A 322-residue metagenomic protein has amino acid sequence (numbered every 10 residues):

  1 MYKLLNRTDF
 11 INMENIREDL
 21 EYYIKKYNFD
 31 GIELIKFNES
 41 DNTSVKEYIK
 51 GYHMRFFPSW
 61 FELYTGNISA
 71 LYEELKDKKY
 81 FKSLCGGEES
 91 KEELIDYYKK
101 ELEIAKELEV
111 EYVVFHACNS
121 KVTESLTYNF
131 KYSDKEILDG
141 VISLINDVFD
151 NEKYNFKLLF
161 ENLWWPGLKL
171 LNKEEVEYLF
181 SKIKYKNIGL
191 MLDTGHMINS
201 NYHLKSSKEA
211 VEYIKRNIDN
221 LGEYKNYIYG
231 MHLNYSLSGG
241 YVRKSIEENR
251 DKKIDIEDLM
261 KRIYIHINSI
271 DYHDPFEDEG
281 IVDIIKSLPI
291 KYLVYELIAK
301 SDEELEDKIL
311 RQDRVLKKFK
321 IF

Functional and structural regions predicted by a protein language model:
M1-D9, D30-L34, Y48-M54, V113-F115 (+4 more regions): Hydrophobic faces of well-ordered beta-strands that scaffold small-molecule active sites in alpha/beta enzyme cores
M1-K100, K318-F322: N-terminal pre-domain/capping segments
M1-Y2, Y22, I95, K99-K100 (+3 more regions): Histidine-acidic metal/acid-base catalytic patches
F10-I16, F29-V45, F57-E62, E92 (+6 more regions): Acidic-and-aromatic substrate-binding clefts and catalytic sites of carbohydrate-active enzymes
R17-I24, S40-T43, L102, I145-F149 (+3 more regions): Short amphipathic alpha-helical segments and helix-helix/interface helices
Y23-Y27, I32-L34, L126-L138, L144-I145 (+7 more regions): Residues lining hydrophobic/aromatic ligand-binding pockets adjacent to catalytic sites
F61-Y72, K131-Y132, E247-K253: Aromatic- and acidic-residue-enriched segments that line the glycan-binding/catalytic groove of carbohydrate-active
G87-G189: Active-site acidic/histidine proton-transfer and metal-coordination neighborhood in alpha/beta enzyme cores
